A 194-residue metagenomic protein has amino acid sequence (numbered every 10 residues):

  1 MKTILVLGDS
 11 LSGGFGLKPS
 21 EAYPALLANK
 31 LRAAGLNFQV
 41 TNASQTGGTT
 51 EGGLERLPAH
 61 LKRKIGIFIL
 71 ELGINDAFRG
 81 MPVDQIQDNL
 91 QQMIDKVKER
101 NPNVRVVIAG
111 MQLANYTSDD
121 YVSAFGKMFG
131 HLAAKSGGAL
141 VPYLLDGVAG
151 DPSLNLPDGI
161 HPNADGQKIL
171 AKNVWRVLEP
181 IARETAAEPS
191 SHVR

Functional and structural regions predicted by a protein language model:
M1-T46, L54-K64: Serine-esterase "nucleophile elbow" of acetyl-processing enzymes
G13, T49, N115: Flexible, glycine-rich phosphate/dinucleotide-binding loops and adjacent beta-alpha linkers at cofactor/substrate
N29, L36, L54-R194: Alpha-helical cap/lid subdomain in secreted, periplasmic, or secretory-pathway luminal O-acyl-processing enzymes
S44-G48, T117-S118: Short, flexible loop segments at the rims of nucleotide/cofactor-binding pockets, characterized by
